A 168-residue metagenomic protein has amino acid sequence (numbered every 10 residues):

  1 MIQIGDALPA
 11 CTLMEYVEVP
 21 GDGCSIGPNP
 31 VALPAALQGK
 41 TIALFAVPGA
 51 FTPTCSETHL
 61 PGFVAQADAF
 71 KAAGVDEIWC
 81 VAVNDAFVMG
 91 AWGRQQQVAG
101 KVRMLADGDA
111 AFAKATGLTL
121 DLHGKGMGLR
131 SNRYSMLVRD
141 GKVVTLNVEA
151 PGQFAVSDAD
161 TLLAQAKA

Functional and structural regions predicted by a protein language model:
M1-A168: Chalcogenol-based redox active-site neighborhoods
